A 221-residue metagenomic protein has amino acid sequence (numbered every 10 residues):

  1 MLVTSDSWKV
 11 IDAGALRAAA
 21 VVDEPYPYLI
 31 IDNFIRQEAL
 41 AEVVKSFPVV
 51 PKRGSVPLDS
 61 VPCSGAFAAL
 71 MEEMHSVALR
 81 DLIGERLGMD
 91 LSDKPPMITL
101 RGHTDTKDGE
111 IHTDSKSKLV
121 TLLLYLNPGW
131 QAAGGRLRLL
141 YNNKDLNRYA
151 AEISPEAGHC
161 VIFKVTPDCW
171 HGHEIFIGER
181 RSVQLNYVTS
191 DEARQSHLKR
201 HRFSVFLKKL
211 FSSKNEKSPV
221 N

Functional and structural regions predicted by a protein language model:
M1-V21, K199-N221: Fe(II)/2-oxoglutarate
V3-L87: Non-heme Fe(II)/2-oxoglutarate
P25-P27, P51, P95-P96, P167 (+1 more regions): Proline-rich intrinsically disordered, low-complexity coils
F34, F47, F67, Y149 (+4 more regions): Phenylalanine-focused residue identity feature
C63, E72, R80-H201: Catalytic core of non-heme Fe(II) oxygenases with the double-stranded beta-helix
